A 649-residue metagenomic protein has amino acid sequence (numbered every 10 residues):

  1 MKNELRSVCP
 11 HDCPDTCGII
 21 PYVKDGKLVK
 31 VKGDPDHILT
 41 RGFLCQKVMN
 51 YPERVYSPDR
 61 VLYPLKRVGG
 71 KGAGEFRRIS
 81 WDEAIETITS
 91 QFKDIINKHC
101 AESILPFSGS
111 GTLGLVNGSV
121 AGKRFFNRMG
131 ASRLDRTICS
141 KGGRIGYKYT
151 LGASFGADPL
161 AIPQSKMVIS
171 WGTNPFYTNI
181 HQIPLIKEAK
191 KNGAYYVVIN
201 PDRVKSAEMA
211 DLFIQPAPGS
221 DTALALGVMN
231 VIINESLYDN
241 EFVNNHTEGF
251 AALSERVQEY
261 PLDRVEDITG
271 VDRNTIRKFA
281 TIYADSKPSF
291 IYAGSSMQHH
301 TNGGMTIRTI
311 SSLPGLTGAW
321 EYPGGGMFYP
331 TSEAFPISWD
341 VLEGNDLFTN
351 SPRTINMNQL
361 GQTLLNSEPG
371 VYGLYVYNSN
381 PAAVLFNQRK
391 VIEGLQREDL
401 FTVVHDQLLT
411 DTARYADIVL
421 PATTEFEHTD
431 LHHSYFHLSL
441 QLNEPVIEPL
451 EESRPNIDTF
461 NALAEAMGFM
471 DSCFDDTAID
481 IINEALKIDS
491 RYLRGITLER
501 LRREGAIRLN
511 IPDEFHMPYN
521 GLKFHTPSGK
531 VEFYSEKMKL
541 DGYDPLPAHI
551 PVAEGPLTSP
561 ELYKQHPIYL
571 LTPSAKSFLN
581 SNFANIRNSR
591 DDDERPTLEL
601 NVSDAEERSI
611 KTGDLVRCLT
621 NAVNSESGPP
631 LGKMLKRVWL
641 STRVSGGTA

Functional and structural regions predicted by a protein language model:
M1-E235, D272, E606: N-terminal export/assembly segments and adjacent metallocofactor-ligating motifs of anaerobic energy-metabolism
L5-P10, S103, Q164-S170, N174-M209 (+4 more regions): A cross-kingdom feature strongest in bacterial/archaeal respiratory oxidoreductases
L62-A73, D135, Q164-M167, L253-R264 (+2 more regions): Gly-rich Lys/Arg/Thr-decorated short loops/hinges at beta-loop-alpha junctions or inter-strand turns that position
P64, T87, Q91-I95, R124-R128 (+23 more regions): Generic, well-ordered alpha-helical scaffold segments in large soluble proteins
R67-R78, E83, E235-R273, V446-S528 (+4 more regions): N-terminal leader/propeptide and maturation segments of large enzyme subunits in energy/redox metabolism and hydrolases
G70, M209-A210, Y260-D263, Y292-M297 (+1 more regions): Flexible glycine/proline-enriched surface loops and loop-helix/loop-strand junctions
F107-G114, I268-V271, G294-T301, S379-P381: Conserved short loop/turn motifs at secondary-structure junctions
Y283-S367, I511-E514, E532, Y543: A glycine-rich, hydrophobic/aromatic-adjacent loop/helix-cap motif
